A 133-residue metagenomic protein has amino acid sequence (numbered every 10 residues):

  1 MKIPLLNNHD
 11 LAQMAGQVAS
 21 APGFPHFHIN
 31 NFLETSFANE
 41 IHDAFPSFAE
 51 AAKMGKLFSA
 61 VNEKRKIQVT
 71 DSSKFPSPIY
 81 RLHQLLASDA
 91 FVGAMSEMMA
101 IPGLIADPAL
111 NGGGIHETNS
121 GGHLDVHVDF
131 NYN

Functional and structural regions predicted by a protein language model:
M1-K2: Intrinsically disordered terminal extensions flanking catalytic oxygenase cores
L5-L6, A15-M98: Non-heme Fe(II)/2-oxoglutarate
L11-A12: Non-catalytic, substrate/partner-engaging modules appended to enzymatic cores
F75-N133: Catalytic core of non-heme Fe(II) oxygenases with the double-stranded beta-helix
